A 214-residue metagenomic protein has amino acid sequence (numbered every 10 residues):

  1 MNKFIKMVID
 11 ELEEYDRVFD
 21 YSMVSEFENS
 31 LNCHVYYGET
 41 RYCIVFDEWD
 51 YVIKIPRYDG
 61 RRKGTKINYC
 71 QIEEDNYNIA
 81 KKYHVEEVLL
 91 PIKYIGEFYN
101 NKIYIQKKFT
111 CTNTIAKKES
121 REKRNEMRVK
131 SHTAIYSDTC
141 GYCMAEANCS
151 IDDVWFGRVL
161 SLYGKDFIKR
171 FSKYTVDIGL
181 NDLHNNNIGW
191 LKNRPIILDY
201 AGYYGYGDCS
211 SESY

Functional and structural regions predicted by a protein language model:
M1-C33: Juxta-kinase regulatory segment immediately upstream of eukaryotic protein kinase catalytic domains
Y21-S30, K165-T175: Short Pro/Gly-enriched beta-strand edge/turn motifs at strand-loop
L31-E86: ATP-binding glycine-rich loop module of kinase domains
V45, I55, I105-K108, W190: Conserved hydrophobic "DFG−1" position in protein kinase catalytic cores
V45-F46, E97, M144, L183 (+1 more regions): Generic beta-strand structural signal
Y51, V88, Y104, G179 (+1 more regions): Protein kinase-like catalytic core scaffold
K81-G164: Conserved structural core of kinase catalytic domains
V176-Y214: Catalytic activation segment of kinase domains across protein kinase-like and atypical kinase folds
